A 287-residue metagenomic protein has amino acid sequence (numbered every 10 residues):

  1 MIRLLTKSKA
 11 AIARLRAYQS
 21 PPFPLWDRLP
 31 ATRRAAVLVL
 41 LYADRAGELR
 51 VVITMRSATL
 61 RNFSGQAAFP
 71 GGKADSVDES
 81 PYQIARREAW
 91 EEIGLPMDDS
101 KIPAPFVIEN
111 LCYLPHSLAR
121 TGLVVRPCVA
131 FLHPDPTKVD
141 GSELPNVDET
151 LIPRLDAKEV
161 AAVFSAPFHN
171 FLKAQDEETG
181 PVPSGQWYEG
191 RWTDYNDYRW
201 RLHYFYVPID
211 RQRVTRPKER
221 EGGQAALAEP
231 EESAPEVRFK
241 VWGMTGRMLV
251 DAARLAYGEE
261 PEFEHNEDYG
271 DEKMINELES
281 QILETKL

Functional and structural regions predicted by a protein language model:
M1-V160, A166-L287: N-terminal leader/linker segments that precede catalytic domains of diphosphate-processing enzymes
